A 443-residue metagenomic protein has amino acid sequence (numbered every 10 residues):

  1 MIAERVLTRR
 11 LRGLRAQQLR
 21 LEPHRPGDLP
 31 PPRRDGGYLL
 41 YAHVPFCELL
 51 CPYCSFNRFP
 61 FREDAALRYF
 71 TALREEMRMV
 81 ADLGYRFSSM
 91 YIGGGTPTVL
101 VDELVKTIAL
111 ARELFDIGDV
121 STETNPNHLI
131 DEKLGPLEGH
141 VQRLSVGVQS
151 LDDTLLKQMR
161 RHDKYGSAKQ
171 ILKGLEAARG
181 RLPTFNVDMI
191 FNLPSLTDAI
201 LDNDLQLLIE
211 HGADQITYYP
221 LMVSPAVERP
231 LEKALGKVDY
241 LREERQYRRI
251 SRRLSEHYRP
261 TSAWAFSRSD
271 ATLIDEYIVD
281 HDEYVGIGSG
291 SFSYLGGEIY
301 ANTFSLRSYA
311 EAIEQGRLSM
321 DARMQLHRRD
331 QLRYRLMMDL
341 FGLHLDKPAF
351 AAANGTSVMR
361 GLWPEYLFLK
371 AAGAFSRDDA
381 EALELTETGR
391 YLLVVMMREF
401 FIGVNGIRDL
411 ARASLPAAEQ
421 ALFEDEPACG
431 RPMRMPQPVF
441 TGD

Functional and structural regions predicted by a protein language model:
M1-L40, L49, A411-A413, E419-T441: Flexible, acidic/Gly-rich N-terminal and inter-domain linker regions that tether and position cofactor-handling modules
H43-R58: Local cysteine-cluster metal-coordination motifs and their immediate loop/turn environment, predominantly Fe-S cluster
R58-R252: Conserved non-cysteine loop/helix-boundary elements of the Radical SAM core domain that shape
Q158, P194-L196, Q215-V238, P260-I278 (+1 more regions): Flexible glycine/acidic-rich beta-alpha junction loops that bind and position SAM and/or redox cofactors in anaerobic
G288-K370: Hydrophobic, secondary-structure "cap" segments at the distal end of domains
K370-A380: A short, conserved structural fragment
D379-M396: Accessory beta->alpha helical hairpin/"wing" motif in late/C-terminal subdomains of nucleic-acid enzymes
